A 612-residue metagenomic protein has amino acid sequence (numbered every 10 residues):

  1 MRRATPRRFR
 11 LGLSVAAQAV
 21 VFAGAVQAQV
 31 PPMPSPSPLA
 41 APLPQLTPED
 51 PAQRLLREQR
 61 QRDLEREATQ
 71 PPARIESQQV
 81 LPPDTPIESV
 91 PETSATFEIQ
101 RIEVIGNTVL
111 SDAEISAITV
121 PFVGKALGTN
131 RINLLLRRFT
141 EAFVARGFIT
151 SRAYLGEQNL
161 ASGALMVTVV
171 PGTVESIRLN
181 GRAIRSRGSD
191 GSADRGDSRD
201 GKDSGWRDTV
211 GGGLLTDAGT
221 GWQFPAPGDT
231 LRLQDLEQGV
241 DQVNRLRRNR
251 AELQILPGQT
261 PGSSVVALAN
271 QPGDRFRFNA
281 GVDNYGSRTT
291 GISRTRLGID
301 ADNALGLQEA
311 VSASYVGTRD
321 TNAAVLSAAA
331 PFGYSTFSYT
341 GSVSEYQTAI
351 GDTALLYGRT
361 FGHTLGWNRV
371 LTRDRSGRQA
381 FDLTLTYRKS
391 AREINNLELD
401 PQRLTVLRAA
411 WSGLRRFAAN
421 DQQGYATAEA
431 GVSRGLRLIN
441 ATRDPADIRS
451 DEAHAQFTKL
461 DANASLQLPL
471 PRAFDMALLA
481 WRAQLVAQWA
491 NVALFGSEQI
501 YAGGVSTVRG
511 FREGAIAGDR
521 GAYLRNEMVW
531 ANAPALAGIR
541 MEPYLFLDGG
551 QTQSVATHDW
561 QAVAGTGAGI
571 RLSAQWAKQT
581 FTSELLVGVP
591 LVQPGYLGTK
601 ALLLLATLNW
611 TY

Functional and structural regions predicted by a protein language model:
Q29, I448-Y612: C-terminal transmembrane beta-barrel domains of outer membrane proteins
Q29-G286, S314-A323, L460, Q484-L485: Periplasmic polypeptide-binding modules associated with outer-membrane biogenesis and secretion
G228, N284-Y285, S312-A313, A349-A354 (+5 more regions): Extracellular loop and loop/strand-boundary signature of outer-membrane beta-barrel proteins
N249, S264, D274-F278, S293-T295 (+12 more regions): Outer-envelope beta-barrel architecture signal
F276-G286, L297, A301-N303, L307-R319 (+5 more regions): Transmembrane beta-strand segments that form the barrel wall of outer-membrane beta-barrel proteins
S287-G291, V316-T318, A329, A354-T360 (+5 more regions): Replace "Gram-negative outer membrane beta-barrel proteins" with "bacterial and organellar outer membrane beta-barrel
T295-A304, N322-G341, R359-L371, T405-R415 (+3 more regions): Feature captures outer-membrane beta-barrel proteins of Gram-negative bacteria and organelles
P331, T336-G496, T552-Q553: Transmembrane beta-strand segments of outer-membrane beta-barrel domains in Gram-negative and organellar OMPs
